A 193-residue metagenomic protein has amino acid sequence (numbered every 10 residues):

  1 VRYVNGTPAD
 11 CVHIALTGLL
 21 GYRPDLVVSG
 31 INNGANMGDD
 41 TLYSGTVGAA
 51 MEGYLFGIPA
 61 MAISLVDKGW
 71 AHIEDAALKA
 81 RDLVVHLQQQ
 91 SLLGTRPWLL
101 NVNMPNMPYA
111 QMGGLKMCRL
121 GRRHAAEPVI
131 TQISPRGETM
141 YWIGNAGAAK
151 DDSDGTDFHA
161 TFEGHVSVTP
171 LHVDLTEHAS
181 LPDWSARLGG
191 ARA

Functional and structural regions predicted by a protein language model:
V1-L16: A cross-family phosphate/adenosyl-ligand binding-site feature
L19-R23: Glycine-rich phosphate-binding loop signature in dinucleotide/nucleotide-binding domains
L26: Short, Asp-centered acidic motifs that coordinate Mg2+ and/or phosphate in catalytic or ligand-binding sites
A35-S44: Glycine/threonine-rich flexible loop motifs
A49-Y54: Hydrophobic/aromatic ligand-binding patch that stacks against planar heteroaromatic rings of cofactors or nucleotides
M61-Q90: Short, glycine-/small-residue-rich phosphate/pyrophosphate-handling segment
L93-T95, P105-A193: C-terminal accessory domains and tails appended to enzymatic cores
